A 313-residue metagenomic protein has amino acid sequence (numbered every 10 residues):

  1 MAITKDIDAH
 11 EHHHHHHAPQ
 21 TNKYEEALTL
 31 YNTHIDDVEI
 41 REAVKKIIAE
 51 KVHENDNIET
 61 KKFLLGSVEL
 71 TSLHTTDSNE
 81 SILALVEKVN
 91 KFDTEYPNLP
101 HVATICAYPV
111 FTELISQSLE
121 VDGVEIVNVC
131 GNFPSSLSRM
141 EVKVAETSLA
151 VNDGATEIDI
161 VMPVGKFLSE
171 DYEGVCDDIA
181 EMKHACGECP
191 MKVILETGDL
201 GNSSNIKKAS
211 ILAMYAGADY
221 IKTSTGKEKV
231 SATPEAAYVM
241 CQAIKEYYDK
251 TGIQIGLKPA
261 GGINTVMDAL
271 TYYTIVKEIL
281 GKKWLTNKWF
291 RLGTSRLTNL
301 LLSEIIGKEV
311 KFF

Functional and structural regions predicted by a protein language model:
I3-P19: Histidine-centered metal-binding segments
A18, A27-Y31: Polar/charged low-complexity regulatory segments
A18-T21, D36: Anionic, Ser/Thr-rich low-complexity intrinsically disordered regions
K46-I47: N-terminal basic/disordered segments at the start of proteins
V52-S67, H74-P100, V110-L257, N264-S295 (+1 more regions): Alpha/beta enzyme core
I105-A107: Short, hydrophobic beta-strand segments that form beta-sheet elements in well-ordered domains
N299: Metal-centered catalytic cores of metalloenzymes
